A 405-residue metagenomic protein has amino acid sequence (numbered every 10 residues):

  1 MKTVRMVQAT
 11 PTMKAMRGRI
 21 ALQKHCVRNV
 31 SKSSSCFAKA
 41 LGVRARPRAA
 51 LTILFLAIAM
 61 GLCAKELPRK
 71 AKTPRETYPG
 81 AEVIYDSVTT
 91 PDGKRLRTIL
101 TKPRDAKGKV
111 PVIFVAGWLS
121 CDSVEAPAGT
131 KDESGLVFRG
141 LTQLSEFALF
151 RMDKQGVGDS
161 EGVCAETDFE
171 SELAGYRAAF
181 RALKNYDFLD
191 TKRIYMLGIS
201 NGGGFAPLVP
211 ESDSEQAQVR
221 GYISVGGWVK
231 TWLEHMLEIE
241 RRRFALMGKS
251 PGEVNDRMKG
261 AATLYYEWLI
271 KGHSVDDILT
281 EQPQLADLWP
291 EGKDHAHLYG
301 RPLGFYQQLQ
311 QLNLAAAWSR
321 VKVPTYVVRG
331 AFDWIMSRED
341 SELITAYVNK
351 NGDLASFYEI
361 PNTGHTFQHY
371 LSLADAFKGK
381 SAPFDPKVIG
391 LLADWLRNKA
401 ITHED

Functional and structural regions predicted by a protein language model:
L67-G108: N-terminal cap/lid segment of alpha/beta-hydrolase-fold proteins
D105-L141: Short, surface-exposed "cap/lid" segments of acyl-processing enzymes
L136-D159: Conserved alpha/beta-hydrolase
E166-Y186: Alpha/beta-hydrolase active-site loop
I223-R320: Accessory cap/linker subdomain of secreted extracellular hydrolases
V321, V327-R329: Short beta-strand/loop motif that positions the catalytic acidic residue of the alpha/beta-hydrolase fold
W334-D340: Conserved alpha/beta-hydrolase "acid-adjacent" motif
T363-T366, S372-D405: Catalytic active-site module of serine/aspartate enzymes centered on a nucleophile-bearing elbow/loop
